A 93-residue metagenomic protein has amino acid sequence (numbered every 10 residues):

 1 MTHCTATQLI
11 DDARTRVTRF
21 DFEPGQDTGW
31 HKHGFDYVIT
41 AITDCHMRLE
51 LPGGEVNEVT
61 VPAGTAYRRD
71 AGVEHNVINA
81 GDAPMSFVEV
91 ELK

Functional and structural regions predicted by a protein language model:
M1-W30, G34: N-terminal first-folded block
R14, G54-G72: Short acidic-glycine-tyrosine-enriched beta hairpin
D27, H46, T65-A66: Residue-level marker of beta-strand positions
T28-W30, R48-L49, E74-G81: Short beta-strand His + acidic residue motifs that chelate non-heme Fe in jelly-roll/DSBH and cupin folds
K32-R48: Short, conserved beta-strand element in jelly-roll/cupin
A71-K93: Ligand-binding loop in jelly-roll beta-barrel domains
